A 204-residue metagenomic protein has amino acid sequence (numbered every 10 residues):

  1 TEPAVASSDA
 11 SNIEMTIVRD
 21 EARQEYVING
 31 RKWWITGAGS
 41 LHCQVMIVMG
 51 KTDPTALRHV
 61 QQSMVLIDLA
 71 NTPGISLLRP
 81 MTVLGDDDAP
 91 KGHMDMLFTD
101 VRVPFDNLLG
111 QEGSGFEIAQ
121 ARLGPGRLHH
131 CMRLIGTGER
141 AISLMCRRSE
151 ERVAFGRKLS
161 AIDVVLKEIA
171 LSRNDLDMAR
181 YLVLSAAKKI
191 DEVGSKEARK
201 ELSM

Functional and structural regions predicted by a protein language model:
T1-R19: A gly/ser-rich beta-alpha-beta helix-loop segment of oxidoreductase catalytic cores
T1-V5, W34-T36, P80-G85: Short, solvent-exposed loop/turn elements at beta->coil junctions and helix N-caps that rim active or binding pockets
S8-S11, A38-C43, R58-Q61, D88-P90 (+1 more regions): Short glycine/proline-enriched turns and hinge-like loops at secondary-structure junctions
E14-T16, E25, V45-M49, M64-L66 (+2 more regions): Conserved hydrophobic/aromatic beta-strand scaffold that supports enzyme active sites
Q24-E25, N29-L78: A short core secondary-structure module
S76-D177: Glycine-rich beta->alpha junctions and the first turn(s) of the following alpha-helix
A170-E192: Active-site pocket-lining segment
E197-M204: Charged, glycine-rich active-site and insertion segments that engage polyanionic ligands
